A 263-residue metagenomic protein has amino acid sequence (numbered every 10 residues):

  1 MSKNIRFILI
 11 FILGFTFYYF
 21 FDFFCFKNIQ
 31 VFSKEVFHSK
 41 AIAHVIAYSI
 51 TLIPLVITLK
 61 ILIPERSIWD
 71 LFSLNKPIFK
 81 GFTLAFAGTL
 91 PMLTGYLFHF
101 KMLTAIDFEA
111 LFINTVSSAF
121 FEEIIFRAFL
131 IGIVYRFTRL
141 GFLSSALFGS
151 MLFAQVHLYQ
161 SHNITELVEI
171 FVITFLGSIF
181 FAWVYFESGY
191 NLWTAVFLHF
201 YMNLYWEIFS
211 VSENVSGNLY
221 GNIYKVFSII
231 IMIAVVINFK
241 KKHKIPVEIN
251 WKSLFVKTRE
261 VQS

Functional and structural regions predicted by a protein language model:
N4-I61, L84, E109-A110, N114 (+1 more regions): Alpha-helical transmembrane segments in multi-pass membrane proteins
Q30-A43, L59-I125, I131-R136, S253-V256 (+1 more regions): Juxtamembrane helix-loop-helix connectors linking adjacent transmembrane helices in multi-pass membrane enzymes
S39-H44, F200-S263: C-terminal membrane module of polytopic membrane proteins
A85-L93, F142-L158, S178: Small-polar-interrupted transmembrane alpha-helices in polytopic inner-membrane proteins
Y96-E109, H157-L167, S212-L219: Membrane-interface helix caps and helix-loop-helix hairpins in membrane proteins
F120-I125, F129-L130, V134, Q155 (+3 more regions): Active-site His/Glu-centered metal-binding helix of metallohydrolases
I124-F148, W183-Y190: Membrane-interface helix/loop boundary segments of multi-pass membrane proteins
S145-L152, W193-L204: Central hydrophobic cores of alpha-helical transmembrane segments in multi-pass integral membrane proteins
